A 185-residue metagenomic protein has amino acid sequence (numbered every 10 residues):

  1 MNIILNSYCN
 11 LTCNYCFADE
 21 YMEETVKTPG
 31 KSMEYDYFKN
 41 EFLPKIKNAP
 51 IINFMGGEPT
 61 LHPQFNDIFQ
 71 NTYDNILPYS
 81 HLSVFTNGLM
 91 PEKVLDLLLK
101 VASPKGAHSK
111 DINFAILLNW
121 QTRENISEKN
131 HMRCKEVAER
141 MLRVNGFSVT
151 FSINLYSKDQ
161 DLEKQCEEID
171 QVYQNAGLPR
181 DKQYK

Functional and structural regions predicted by a protein language model:
M1-D36: Canonical Radical SAM [4Fe-4S] cluster-binding loop centered on the CxxxCxxC motif and its immediate flanking residues
I4-S7, F17-D19, I116-T122, K185: Short loop/turn segments at strand-loop or loop-helix junctions that form parts of catalytic or ligand-binding pockets
N14, P59-T60: A short, conserved beta-strand element in the Rossmann-like catalytic core that flanks the donor/metal-binding loop
T28, M55-G56: Short, contiguous strand/loop micro-motifs
Y35-M55, H62-Y184: Radical SAM/AdoMet-radical enzyme domain recognition
